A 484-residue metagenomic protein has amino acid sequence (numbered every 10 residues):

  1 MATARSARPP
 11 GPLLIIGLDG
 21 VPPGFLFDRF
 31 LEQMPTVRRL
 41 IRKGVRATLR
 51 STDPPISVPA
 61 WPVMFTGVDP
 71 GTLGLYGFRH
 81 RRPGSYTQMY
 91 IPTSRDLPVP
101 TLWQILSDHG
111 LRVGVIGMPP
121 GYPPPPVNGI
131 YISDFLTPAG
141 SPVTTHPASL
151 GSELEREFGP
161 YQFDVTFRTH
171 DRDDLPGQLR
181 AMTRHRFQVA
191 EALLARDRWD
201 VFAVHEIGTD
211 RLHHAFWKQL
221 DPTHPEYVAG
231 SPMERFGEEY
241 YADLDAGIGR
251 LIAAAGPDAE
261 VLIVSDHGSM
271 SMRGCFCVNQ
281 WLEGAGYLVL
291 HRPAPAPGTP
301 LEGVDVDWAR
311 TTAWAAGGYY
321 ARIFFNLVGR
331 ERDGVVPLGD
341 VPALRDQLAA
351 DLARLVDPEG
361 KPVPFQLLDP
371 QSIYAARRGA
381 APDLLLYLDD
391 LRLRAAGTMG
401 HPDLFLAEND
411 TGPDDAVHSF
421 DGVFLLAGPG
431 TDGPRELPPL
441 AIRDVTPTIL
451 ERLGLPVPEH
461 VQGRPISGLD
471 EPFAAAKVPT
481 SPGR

Functional and structural regions predicted by a protein language model:
A2-R8, L26, P176, R180-F202 (+4 more regions): A long, amphipathic alpha-helix that forms part of the scaffold/cap immediately adjacent to metal-dependent active
P9, L18, P23-F25, E32 (+11 more regions): Secreted, luminal/periplasmic, and some membrane-associated catalytic domains that remodel anionic oxygen-ester
G11, P439, V445, L450 (+2 more regions): Long, internal low-complexity/basic segments
I15, V201-H205, L262, L425: Structural motif
T36, E153, Q347, D351-R354 (+2 more regions): Generic recognition of well-ordered alpha-helical segments
A47-V68, I116-P126, H205-G208, G268-S271 (+1 more regions): Short, solvent-exposed turn/loop segments enriched in Gly/Ser/Thr/Pro and often Arg
L136-A181, F187, L194, H213: Long, well-ordered, tryptophan-enriched scaffold segments
D389-T446: Low-complexity, glycine/alanine/valine/leucine- and proline-rich hydrophobic stretches
